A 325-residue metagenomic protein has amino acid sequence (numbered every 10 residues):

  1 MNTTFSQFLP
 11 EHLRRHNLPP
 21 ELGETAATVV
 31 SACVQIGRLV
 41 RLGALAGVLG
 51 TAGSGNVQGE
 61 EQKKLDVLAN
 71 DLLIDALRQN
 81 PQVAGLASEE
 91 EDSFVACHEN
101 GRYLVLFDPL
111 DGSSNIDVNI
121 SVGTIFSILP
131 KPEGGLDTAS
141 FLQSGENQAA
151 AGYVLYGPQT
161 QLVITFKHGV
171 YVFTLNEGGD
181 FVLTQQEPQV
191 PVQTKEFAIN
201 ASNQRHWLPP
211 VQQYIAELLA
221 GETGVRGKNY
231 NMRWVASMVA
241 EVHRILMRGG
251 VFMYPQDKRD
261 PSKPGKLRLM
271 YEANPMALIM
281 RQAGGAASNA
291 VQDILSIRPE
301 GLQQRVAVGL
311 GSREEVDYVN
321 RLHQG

Functional and structural regions predicted by a protein language model:
M1-G47, S54-N56, V67-G325: IMPase-like, lithium-sensitive Mg2+-dependent phosphomonoesterase catalytic core
E60-K63: Alpha-helical scaffold segments that form or flank carboxylate-/histidine-based iron centers
